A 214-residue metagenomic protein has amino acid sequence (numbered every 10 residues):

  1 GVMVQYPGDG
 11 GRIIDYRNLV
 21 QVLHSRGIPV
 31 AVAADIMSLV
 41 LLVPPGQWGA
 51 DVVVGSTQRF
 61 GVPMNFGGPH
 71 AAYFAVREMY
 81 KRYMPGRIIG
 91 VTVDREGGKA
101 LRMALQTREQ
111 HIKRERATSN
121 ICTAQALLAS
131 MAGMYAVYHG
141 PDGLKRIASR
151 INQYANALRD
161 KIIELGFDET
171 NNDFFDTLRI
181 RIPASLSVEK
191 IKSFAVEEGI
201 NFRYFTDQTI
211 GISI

Functional and structural regions predicted by a protein language model:
G1-A100, I162-G166, F175, R179-I182 (+1 more regions): Conserved PLP-enzyme active-site core in the AAT-like
I13-I14, I36, L127, D142 (+2 more regions): Residue-level recognition of alpha-helix initiation/capping sites
S25, S38, S56, S119 (+5 more regions): Generic serine detector
F60-L165, T170-N172: Active-site C-terminal subdomain of aminotransferase-like
D142-I214: Conserved C-terminal alpha-helix-loop-beta "cap" of PLP-dependent enzymes that closes/shapes the active-site mouth
